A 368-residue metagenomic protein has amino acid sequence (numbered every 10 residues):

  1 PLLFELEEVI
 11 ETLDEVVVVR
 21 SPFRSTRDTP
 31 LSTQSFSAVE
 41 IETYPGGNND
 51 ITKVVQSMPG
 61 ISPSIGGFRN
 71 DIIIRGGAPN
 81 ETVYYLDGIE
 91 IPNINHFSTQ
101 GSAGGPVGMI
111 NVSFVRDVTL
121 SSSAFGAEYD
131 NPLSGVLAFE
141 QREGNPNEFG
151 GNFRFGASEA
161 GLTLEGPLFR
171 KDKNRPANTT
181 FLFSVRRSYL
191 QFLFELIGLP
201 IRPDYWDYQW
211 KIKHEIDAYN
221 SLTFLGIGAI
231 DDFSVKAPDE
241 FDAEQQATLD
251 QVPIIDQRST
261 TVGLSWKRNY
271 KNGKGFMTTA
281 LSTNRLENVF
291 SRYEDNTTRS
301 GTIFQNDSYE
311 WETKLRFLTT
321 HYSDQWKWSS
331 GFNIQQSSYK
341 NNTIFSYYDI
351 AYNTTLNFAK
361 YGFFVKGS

Functional and structural regions predicted by a protein language model:
L2-N48, T52, P79, D87: Short, acidic, small-residue-rich periplasmic hinge/interaction motif at the N-terminus of Gram-negative outer-membrane
T43-N93: Extracytoplasmic beta-strand/coil segments of soluble accessory domains associated with Gram-negative outer-membrane
P59, P106-N152, G161-T163, R170-D172: A beta-strand signature from Gram-negative outer-membrane beta-barrel systems, especially the internal plug domain
I89-L120, Y208-W210: Short acidic/polar hinge/loop motifs at secondary-structure boundaries that mediate gating or recognition
S122-A124, Q141-E143, F155-E159, L168 (+5 more regions): Transmembrane beta-strands of outer-membrane beta-barrel pores
A127-D130, G144-F149, F169-T179, A218-S221 (+2 more regions): Short loop/turn motifs that connect adjacent beta-strands in outer-membrane beta-barrel proteins
P146-N147, P167-I255: Periplasmic-side early beta-strands and strand-to-turn transitions of outer-membrane beta-barrels
K213-D231, P253-S368: Face-selective signature of the C-terminal outer-membrane beta-barrel domain
